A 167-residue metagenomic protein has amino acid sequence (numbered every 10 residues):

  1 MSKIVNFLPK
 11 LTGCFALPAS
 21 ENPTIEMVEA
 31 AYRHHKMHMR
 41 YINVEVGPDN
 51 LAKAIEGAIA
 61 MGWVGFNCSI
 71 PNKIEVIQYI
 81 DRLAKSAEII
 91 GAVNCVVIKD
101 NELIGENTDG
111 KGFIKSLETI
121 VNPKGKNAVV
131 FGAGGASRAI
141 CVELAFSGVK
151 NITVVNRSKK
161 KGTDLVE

Functional and structural regions predicted by a protein language model:
S2-I120: Phosphate/diphosphate ligand-binding glycine-rich loop within oxidoreductases
A16, N107, L117, V121-V149 (+1 more regions): Glycine-rich adenosine-cofactor-binding loop
V46, R157-S158: Short beta->alpha hinge that forms the Motif I/post-I loop of the SAM-binding pocket
K159-E167: Conserved N-terminal Rossmann-fold NAD(P) cofactor-binding segment
